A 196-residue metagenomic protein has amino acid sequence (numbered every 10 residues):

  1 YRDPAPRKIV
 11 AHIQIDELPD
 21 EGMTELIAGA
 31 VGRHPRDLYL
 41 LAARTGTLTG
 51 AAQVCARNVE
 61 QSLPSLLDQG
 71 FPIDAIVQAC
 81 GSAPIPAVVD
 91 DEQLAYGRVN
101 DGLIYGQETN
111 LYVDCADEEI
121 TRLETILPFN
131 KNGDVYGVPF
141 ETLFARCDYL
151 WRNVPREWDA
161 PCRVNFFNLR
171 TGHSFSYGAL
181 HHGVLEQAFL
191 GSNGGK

Functional and structural regions predicted by a protein language model:
Y1-K196: Anaerobic metallocofactor- and corrinoid-dependent redox/one-carbon enzyme cores, especially those from methanogenesis
